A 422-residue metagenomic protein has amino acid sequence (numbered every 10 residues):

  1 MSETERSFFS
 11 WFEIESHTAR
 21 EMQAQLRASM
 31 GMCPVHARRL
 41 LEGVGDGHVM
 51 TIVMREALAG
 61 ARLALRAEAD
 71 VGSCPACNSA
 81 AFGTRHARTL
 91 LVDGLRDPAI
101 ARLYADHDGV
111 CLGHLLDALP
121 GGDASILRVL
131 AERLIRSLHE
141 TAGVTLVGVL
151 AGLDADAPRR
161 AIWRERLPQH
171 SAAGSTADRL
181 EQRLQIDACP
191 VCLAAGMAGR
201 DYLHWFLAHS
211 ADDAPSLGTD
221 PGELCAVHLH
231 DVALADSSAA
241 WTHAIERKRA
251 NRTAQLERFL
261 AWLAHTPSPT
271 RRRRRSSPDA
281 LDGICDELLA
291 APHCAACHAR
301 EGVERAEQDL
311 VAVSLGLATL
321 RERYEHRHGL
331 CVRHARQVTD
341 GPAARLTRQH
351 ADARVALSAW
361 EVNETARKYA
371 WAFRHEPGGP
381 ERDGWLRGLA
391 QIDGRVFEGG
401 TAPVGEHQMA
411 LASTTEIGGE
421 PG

Functional and structural regions predicted by a protein language model:
M1-G422: Intrinsically disordered, low-complexity regulatory regions of eukaryotic proteins
